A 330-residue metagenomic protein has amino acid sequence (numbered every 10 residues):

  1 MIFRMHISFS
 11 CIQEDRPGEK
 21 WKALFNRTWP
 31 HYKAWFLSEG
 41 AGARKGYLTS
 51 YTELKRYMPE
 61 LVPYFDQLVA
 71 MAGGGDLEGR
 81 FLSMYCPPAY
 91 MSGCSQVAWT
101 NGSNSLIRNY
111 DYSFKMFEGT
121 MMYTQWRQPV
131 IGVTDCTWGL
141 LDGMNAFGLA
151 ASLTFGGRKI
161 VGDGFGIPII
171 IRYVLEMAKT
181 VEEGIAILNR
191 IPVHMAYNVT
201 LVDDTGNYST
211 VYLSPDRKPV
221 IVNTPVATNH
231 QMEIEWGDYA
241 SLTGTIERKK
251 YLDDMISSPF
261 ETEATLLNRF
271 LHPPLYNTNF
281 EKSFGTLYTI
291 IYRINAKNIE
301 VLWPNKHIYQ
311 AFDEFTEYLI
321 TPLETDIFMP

Functional and structural regions predicted by a protein language model:
M1-G74, M84-Y85, N101-E183, I187-R190 (+1 more regions): C-terminal, well-structured catalytic/ligand-binding subdomain of enzymes
L77-A98: Short, glycine/charge-rich beta-strand/loop segments that flank catalytic centers and engage negatively charged groups
